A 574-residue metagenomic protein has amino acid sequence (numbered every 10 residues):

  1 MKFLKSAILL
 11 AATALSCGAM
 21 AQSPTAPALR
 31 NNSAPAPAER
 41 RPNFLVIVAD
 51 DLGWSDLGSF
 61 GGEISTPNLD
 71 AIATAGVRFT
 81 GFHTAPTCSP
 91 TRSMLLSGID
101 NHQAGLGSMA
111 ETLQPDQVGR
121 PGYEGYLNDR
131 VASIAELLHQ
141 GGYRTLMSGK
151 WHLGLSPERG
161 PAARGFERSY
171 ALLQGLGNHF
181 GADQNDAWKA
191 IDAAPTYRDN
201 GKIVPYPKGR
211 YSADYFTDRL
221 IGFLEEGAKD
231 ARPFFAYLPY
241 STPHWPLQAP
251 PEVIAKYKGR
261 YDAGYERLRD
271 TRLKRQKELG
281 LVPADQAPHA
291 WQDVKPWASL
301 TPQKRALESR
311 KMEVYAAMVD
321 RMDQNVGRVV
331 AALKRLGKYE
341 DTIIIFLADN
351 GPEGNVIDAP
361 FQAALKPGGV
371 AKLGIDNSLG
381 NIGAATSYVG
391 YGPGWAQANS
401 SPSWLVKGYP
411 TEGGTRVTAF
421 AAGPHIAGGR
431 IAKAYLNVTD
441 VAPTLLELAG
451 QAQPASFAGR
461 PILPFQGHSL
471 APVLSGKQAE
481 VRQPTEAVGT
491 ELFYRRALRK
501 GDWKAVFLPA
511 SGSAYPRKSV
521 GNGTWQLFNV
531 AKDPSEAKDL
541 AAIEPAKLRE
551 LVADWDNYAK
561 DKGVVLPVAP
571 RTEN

Functional and structural regions predicted by a protein language model:
M1-K5: Positively charged n-region of N-terminal signal peptides that target proteins for export
A7-G18: Bacterial N-terminal signal peptides
A14-L15, Q22-G521, W525, P534-N557 (+1 more regions): Formylglycine-dependent sulfatase
